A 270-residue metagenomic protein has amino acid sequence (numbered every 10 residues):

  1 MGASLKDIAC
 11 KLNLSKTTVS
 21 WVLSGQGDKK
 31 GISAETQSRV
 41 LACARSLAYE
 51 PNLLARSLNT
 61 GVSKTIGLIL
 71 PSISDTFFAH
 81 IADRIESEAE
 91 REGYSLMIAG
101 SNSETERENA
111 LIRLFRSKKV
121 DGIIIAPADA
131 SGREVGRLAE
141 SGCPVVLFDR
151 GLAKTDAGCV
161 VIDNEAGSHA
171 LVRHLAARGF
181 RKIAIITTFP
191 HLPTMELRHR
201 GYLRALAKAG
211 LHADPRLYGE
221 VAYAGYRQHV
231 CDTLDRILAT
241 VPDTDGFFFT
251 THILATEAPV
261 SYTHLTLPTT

Functional and structural regions predicted by a protein language model:
M1-S4, R45-F77, I81-D83, R91-Y94 (+2 more regions): N-terminal helix-turn-helix/winged-helix DNA-binding helices and compositionally similar short basic alpha-helical
M1-V62: N-terminal helix-turn-helix DNA-binding module of bacterial transcription factors
T18-W21, N59-S72, I183-F189: Short beta-strand segments enriched in small/hydrophobic residues
S46, S87-E92, R116, A139-L147 (+1 more regions): Bacterial carbohydrate/catabolite-sensing allosteric modules
I69, A99, I125-A126, I186 (+1 more regions): Structural motif
I98-S101, I124-P127, G142-L152: Short beta-strand elements of ligand-binding domains
N102-T105, A126-S131, H252-L254: Short beta->alpha connector loops
G122-I123, G246: Short, Asp-centered acidic motifs that coordinate Mg2+ and/or phosphate in catalytic or ligand-binding sites
